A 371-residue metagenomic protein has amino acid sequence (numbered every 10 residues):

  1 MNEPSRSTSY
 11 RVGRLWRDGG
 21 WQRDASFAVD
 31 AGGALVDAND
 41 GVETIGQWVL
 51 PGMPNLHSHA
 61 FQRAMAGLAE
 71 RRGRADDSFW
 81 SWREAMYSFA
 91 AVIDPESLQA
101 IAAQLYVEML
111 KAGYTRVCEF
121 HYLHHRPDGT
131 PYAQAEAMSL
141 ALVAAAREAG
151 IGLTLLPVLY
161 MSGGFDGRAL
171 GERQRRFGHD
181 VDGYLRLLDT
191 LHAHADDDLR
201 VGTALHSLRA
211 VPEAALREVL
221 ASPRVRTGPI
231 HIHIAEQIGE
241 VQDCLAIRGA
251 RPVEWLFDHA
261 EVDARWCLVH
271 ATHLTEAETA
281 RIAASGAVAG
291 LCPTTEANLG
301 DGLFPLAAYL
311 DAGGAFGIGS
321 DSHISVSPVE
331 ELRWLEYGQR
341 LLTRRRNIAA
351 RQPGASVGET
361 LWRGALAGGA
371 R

Functional and structural regions predicted by a protein language model:
M1-G41, W48, A370: N-terminal metal-binding scaffold of metallo-dependent hydrolase/deaminase domains
G13, F27, H57, G113 (+11 more regions): Divalent metal-coordination and catalytic microenvironments
P51-R63, P229-I238: Histidine-centered catalytic micro-motifs
A64-A100, R126-A135, S162-V181, I238-D263 (+2 more regions): Active-site gating loops and adjacent loop-to-helix segments of metal-dependent hydrolytic enzymes
H125-A271: Metal-coordinating catalytic core of metallo-dependent amide/deamination hydrolases
R224-P229, E261-A264, R281-G290, D311-F316 (+1 more regions): Glycine-enriched alpha-helix->loop->beta-strand junction motifs that scaffold or abut catalytic
E236-A287, T295-A308, S322-E330: Catalytic core of soluble alpha/beta enzymes
D258-E261, R265, A307-R371: His/Asp/Glu-enriched, well-ordered alpha-helical/loop segment that forms or immediately abuts the divalent-metal
